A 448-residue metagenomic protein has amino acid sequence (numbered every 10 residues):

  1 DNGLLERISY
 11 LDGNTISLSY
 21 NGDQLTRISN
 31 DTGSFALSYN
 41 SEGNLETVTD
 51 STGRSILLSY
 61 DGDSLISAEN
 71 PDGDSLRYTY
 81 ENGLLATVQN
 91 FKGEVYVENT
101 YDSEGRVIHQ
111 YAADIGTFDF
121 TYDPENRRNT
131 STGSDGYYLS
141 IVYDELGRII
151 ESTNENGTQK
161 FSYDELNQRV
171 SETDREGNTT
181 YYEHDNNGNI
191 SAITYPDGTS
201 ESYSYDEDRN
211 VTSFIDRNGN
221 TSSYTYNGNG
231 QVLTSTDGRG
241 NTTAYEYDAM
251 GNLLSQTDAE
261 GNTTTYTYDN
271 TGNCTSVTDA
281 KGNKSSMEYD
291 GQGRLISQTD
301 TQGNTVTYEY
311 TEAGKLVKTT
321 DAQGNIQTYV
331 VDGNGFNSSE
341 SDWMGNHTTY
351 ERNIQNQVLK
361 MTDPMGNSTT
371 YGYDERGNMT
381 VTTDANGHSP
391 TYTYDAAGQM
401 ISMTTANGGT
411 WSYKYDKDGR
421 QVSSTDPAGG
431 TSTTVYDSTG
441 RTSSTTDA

Functional and structural regions predicted by a protein language model:
D1-A448: Extended charged/polar low-complexity repeat regions
